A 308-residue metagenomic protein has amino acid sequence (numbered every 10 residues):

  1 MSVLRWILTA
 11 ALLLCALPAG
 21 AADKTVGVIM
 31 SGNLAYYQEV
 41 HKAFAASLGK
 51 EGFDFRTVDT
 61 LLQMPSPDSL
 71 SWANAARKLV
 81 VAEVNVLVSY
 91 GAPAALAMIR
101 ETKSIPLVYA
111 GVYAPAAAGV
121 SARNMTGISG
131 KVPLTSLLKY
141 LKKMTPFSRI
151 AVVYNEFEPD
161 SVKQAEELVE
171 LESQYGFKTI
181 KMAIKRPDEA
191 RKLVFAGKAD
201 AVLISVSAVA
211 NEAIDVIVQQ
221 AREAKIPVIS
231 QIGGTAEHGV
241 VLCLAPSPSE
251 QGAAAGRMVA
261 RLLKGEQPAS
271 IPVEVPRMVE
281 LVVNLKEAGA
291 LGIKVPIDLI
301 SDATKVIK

Functional and structural regions predicted by a protein language model:
M1-L8: Bacterial N-terminal signal peptides that target proteins for export
A16-P18: N-terminal signal peptide c-region/cleavage motif recognized by signal peptidases
A21-K308: Short hydrophobic alpha-helices and adjacent helix-cap/hinge residues
